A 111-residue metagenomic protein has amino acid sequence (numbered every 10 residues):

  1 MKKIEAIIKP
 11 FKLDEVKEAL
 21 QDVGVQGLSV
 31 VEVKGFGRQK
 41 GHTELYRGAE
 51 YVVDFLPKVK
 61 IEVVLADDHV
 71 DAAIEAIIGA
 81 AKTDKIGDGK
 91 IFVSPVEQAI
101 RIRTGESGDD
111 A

Functional and structural regions predicted by a protein language model:
M1-A111: Positively charged, small/polar-rich N-terminal and surface patches that mediate targeting and assembly and bind
